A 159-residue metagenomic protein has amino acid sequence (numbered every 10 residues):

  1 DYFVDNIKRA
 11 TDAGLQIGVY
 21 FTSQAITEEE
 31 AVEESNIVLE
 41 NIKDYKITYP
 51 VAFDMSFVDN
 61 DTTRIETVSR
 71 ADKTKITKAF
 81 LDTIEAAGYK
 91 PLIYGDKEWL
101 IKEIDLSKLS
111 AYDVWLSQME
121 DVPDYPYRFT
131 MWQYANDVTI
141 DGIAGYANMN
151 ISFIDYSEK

Functional and structural regions predicted by a protein language model:
D1-L81, E85-A87: Substrate-binding cleft of extracellular glycoside hydrolase catalytic domains
L15-F21, V51-F53, P91-I93, V114-Q118 (+1 more regions): Hydrophobic faces of well-ordered beta-strands that scaffold small-molecule active sites in alpha/beta enzyme cores
S23-A25, F57-D59, K97-W99, E120 (+1 more regions): Active-site-proximal loop/turn and secondary-structure-junction residues that shape catalytic pockets, frequently
I26, V68, I104, M149-Y156: Short coil/turn linker and secondary-structure boundary residues
E30, W99-S107: Glycine-rich, charge-decorated loop segments at or immediately adjacent to ligand/cofactor-binding or catalytic sites
L39-N60, I104-R128: Structural recognition of alpha->loop->beta junctions
I84-K102: Aromatic-lined carbohydrate-recognition surfaces of secreted/lumenal glycan-active proteins
L109-K159: Functionally critical loop-and-helix segments that line ligand-binding/catalytic clefts of soluble enzyme domains
